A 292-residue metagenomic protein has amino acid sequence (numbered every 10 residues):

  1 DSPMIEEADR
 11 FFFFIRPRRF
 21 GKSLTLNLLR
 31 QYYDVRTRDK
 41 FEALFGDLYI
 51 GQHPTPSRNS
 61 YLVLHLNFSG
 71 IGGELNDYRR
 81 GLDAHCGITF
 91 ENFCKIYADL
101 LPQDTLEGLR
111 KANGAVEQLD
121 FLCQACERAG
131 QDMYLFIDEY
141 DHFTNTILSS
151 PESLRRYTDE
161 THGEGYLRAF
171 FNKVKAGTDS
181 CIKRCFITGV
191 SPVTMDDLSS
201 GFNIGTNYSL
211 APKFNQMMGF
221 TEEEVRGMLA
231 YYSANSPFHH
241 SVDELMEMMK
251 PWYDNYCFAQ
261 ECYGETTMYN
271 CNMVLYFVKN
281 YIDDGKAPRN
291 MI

Functional and structural regions predicted by a protein language model:
S2-P3, T25, D34-K95: P-loop NTPase motor core
A8-F12: Pre-Walker A (Motif I) flank of P-loop NTPase domains
P17-R18: The conserved Walker
K22: Conserved lysine of the Walker
L64-A115, F143-T158: Conserved P-loop NTPase mechanochemical-coupling segment
H65, L135-D138, G165-F170, K183-V190: Structural recognition of the conserved hydrophobic beta-strand(s) that form the central parallel beta-sheet of P-loop
F121-A129, R156-K183: Substrate-engagement module of ASCE P-loop NTPases
T194-G201, Y208-K279: Amphipathic alpha-helical segments of the small helical/lid subdomains adjacent to P-loop NTPase cores
